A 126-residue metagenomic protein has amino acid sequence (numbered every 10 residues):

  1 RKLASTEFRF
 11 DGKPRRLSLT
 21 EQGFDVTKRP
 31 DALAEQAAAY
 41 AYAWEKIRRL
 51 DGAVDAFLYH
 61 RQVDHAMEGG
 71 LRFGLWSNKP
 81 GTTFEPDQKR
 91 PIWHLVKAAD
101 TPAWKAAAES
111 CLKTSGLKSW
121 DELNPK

Functional and structural regions predicted by a protein language model:
K2-D11, R48-D51: Alpha-helix termini
G12-S18, V54-F57: Residue-level recognition of the N-termini of beta-strands and the immediately preceding loop/turn
Q22, K28-Y42, K46-K126: Aromatic-rich peripheral "rim/lid" segments of glycoside hydrolase catalytic domains that contact and position glycan
